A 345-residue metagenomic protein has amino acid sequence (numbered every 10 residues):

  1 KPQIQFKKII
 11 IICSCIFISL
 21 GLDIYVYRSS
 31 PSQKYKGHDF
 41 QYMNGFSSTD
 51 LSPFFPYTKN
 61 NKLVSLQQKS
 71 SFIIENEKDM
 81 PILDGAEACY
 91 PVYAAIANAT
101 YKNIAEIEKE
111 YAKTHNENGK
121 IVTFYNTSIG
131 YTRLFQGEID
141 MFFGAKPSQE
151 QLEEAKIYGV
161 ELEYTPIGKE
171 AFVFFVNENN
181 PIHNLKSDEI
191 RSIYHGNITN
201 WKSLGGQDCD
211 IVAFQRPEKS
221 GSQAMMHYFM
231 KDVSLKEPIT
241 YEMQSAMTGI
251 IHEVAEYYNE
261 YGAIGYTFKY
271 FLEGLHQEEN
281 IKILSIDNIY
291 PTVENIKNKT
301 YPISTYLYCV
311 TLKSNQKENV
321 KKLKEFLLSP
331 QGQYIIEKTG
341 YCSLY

Functional and structural regions predicted by a protein language model:
P2-K156, V160-E170, F175-Y345: Exported/periplasmic ABC-transporter solute-binding proteins
